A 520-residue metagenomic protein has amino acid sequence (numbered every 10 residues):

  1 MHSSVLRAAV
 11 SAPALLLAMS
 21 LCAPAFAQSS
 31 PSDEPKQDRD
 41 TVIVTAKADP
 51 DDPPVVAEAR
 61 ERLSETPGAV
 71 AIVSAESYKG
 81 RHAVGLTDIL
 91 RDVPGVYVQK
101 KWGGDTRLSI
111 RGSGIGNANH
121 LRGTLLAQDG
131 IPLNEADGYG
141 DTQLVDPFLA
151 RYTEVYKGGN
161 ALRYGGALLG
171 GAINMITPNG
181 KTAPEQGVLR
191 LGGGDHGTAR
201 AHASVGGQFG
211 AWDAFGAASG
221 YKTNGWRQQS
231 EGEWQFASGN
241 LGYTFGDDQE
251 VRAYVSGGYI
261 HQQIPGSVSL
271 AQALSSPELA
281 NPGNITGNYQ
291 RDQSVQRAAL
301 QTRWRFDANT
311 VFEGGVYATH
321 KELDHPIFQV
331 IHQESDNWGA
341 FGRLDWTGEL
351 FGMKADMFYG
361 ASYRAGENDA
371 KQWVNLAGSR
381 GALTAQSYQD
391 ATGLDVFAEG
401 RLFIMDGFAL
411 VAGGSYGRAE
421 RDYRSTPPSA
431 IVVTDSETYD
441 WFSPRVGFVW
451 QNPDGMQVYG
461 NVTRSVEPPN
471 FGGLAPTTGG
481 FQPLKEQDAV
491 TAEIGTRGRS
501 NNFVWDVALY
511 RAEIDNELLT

Functional and structural regions predicted by a protein language model:
I43-R81, T106-R107, T124: N-terminal periplasmic "start-of-domain" segments of outer-membrane beta-barrel proteins
A59-R60, P67-V70, T87-I131: Extracytoplasmic beta-strand/coil segments of soluble accessory domains associated with Gram-negative outer-membrane
L63, L86-I89, R107-S109, T124-Q128 (+4 more regions): N-terminal periplasmic accessory domains that precede and gate Gram-negative outer-membrane beta-barrel machines
I131-K157, P483: Short acidic/polar hinge/loop motifs at secondary-structure boundaries that mediate gating or recognition
Q186, G193-K222, R227-P265, Q290-W304 (+6 more regions): Transmembrane beta-barrel wall of Gram-negative outer-membrane proteins
L191-D195, F209-A211, G220-N224, Q235 (+9 more regions): Transmembrane beta-strands of outer-membrane beta-barrel pores
Q249-G258, R291-P428, D506: Face-selective signature of the C-terminal outer-membrane beta-barrel domain
Q301-R305, V311-D324, Q451, Q457-T463 (+1 more regions): Membrane-embedded beta-barrel scaffold of Gram-negative outer-membrane proteins
